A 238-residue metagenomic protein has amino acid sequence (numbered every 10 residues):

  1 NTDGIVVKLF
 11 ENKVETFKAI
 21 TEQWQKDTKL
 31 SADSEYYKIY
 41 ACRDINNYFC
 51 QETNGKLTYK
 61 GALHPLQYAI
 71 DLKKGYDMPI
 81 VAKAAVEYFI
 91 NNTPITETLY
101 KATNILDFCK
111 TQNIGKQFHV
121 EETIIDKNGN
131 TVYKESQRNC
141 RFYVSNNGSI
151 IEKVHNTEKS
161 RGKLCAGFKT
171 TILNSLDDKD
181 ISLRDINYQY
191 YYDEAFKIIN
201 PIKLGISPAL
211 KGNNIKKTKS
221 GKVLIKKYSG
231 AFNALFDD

Functional and structural regions predicted by a protein language model:
N1-L9: Catalytic palm active-site di-aspartate
V14-D238: C-terminal, non-catalytic extensions of nucleic-acid polymerases
